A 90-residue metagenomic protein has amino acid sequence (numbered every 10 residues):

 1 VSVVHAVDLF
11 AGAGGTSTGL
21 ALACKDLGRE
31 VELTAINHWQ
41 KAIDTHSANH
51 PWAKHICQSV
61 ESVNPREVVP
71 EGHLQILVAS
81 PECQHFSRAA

Functional and structural regions predicted by a protein language model:
V1-A90: Conserved active-site and SAM-binding loop architecture of S-adenosyl-L-methionine-dependent nucleic-acid
